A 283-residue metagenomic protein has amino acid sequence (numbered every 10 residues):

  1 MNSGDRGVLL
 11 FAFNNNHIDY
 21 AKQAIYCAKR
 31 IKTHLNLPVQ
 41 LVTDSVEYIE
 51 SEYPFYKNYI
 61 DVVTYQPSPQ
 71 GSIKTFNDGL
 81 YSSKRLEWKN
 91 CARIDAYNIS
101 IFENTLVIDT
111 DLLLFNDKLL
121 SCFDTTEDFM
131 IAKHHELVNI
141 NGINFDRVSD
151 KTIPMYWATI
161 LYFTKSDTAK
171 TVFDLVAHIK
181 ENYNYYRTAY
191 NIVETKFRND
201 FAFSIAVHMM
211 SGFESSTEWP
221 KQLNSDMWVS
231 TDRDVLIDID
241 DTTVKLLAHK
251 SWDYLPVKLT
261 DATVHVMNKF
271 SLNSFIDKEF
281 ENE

Functional and structural regions predicted by a protein language model:
M1-A12, A21-Y26, L41, F55-Y56 (+2 more regions): A glycosyltransferase accessory/donor-loop signature
Y20, G71-G79, V138-F145: Short, charged, surface-exposed secondary-structure boundary motifs
R30-L37: Short, acidic, metal-binding catalytic loop of nucleotide-sugar glycosyltransferases
I31, Y97, L161, F203-S204: A residue-level signal for conserved active-site and pocket-lining positions in enzyme catalytic cores
P38-S45: Short internal beta-strands
Y48-S100: Active-site-proximal specificity loops/subdomain of glycosyltransferases
R85-L86, S149-T152: Short Gly/Pro-enriched turn/cap motifs at secondary-structure boundaries
K89-I140: GT-A fold catalytic core of metal-dependent nucleotide-sugar glycosyltransferases, centered on the diacidic
